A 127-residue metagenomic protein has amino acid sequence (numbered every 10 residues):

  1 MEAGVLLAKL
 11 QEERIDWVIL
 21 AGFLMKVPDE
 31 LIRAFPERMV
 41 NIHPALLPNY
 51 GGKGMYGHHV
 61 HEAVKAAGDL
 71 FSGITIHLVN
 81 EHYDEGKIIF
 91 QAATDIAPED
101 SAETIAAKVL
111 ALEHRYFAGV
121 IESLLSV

Functional and structural regions predicted by a protein language model:
M1-V127: One-carbon transfer enzymes
